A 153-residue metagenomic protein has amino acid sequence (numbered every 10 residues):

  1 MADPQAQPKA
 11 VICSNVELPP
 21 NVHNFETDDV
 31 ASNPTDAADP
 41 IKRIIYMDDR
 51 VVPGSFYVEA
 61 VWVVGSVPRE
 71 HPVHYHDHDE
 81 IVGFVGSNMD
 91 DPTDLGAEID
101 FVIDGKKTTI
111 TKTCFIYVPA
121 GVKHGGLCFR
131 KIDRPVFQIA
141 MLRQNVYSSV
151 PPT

Functional and structural regions predicted by a protein language model:
M1-H71: A short, N-terminal "cap"/entry segment at the start of jelly-roll beta-barrel domains of the cupin/DSBH fold
I44-I45, Y57-W62, E80-F84, I116-Y117 (+1 more regions): Ordered hydrophobic segments in well-structured contexts
G65-P68, I103-D104, A120-H124: Short acidic (Asp/Glu) patches
V67-I81, M89, D94-G96: A short beta-loop-beta micro-motif enriched in histidine and acidic residues
F84-T111, S149-P152: A short beta-strand-loop-beta hairpin characteristic of the jelly-roll/cupin
N88-D90, K123-G125, N145-Y147: Short Gly/Pro-enriched loop/turn and capping motifs at secondary-structure junctions
K107-R130: Conserved metal-binding segment of the jelly-roll/cupin
K131-P151: A short hydrophobic beta-strand segment most commonly corresponding to one strand of the jelly-roll/cupin
